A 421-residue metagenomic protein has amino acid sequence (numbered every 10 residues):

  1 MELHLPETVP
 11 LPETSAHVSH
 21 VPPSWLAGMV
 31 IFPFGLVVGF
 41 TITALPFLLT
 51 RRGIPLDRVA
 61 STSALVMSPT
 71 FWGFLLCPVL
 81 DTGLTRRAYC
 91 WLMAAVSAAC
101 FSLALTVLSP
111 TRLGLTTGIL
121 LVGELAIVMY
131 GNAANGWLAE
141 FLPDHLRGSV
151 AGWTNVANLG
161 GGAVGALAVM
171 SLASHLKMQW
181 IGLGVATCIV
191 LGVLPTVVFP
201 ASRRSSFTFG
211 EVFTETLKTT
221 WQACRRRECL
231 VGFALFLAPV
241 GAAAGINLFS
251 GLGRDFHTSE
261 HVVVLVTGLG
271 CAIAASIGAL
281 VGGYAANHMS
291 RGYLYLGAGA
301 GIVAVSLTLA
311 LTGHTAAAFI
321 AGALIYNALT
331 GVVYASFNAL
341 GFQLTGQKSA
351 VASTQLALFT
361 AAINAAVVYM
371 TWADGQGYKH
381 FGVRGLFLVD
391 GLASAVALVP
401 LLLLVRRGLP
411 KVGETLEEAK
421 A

Functional and structural regions predicted by a protein language model:
P6-V21, A201-G232, A421: Juxtamembrane intracellular "pre-TM" segments in multi-pass secondary transporters
P10-T70, L230-L235, P239-F256: Helix-loop boundary and gating motifs at the non-cytosolic
W72-T85, I277-R291, Y378-K379: Helix-to-loop junctions at the C-terminal end of transmembrane segments in multipass secondary transporters
T82-A95, N287-G299: Cytoplasmic membrane-interface "Motif A"-like loop-to-helix N-cap segments of 12-TM Major Facilitator Superfamily
W91, A95-P110, A300-H314: C-terminal ends and interior cores of transmembrane alpha-helices in multi-pass membrane transporters/permeases
M129-L142, V332-Q347: Intracellular juxtamembrane helix-capping segments at the cytosolic ends of symmetry-related transmembrane helices
G148-L167, T360-T371: Glycine-rich segments within core transmembrane alpha-helices of 12-TM secondary carriers
G292-F337: C-terminal transmembrane helical hairpin of 12-TM major facilitator-type secondary transporters
